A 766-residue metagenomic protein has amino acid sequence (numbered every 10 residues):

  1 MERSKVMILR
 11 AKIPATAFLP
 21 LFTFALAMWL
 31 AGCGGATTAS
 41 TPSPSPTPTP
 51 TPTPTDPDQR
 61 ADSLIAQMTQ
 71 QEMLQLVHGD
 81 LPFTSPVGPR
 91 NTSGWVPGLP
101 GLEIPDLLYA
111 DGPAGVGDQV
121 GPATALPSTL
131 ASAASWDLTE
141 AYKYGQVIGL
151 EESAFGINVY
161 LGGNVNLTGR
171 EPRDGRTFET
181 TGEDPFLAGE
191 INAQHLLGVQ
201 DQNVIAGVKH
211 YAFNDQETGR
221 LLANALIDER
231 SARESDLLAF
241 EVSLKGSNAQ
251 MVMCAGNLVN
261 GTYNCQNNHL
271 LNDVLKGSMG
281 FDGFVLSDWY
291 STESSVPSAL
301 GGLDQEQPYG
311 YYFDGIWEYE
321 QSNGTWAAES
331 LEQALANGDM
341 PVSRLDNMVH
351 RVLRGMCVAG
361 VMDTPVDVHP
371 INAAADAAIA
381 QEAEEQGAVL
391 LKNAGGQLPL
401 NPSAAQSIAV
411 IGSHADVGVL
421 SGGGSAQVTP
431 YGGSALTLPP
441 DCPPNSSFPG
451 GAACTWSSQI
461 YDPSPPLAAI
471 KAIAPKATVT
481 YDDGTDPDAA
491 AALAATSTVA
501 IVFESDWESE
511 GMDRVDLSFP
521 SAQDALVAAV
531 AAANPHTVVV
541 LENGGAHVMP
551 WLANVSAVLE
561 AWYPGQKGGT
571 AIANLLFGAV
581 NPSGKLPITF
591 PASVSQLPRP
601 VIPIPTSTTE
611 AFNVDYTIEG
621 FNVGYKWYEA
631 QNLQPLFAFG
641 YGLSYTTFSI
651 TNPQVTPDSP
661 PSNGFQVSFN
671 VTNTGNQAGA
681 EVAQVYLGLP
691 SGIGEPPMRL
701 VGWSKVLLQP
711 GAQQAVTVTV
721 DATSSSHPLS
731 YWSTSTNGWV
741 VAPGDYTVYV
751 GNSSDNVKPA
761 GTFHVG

Functional and structural regions predicted by a protein language model:
M1-T16: N-terminal secretory signal peptides that target proteins for export/translocation
P14-A25: Sec-dependent N-terminal signal peptides
L30-G32: C-terminal motif of bacterial Sec signal peptides marking the signal peptidase cleavage site
G34-A36: Bacterial signal peptide processing site
S40-T734, G738-V740, D745-S754: Glycoside hydrolase catalytic-domain context in secreted enzymes
N756-G766: Short beta-strand elements
